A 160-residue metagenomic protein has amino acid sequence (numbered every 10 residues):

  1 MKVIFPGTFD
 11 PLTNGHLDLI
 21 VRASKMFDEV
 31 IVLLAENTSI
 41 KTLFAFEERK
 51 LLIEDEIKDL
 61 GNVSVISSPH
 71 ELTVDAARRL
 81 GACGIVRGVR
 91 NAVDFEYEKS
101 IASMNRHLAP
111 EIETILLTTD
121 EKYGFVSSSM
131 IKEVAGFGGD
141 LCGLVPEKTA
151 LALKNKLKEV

Functional and structural regions predicted by a protein language model:
M1-V160: Nucleotidyltransferase catalytic core that binds NTPs
